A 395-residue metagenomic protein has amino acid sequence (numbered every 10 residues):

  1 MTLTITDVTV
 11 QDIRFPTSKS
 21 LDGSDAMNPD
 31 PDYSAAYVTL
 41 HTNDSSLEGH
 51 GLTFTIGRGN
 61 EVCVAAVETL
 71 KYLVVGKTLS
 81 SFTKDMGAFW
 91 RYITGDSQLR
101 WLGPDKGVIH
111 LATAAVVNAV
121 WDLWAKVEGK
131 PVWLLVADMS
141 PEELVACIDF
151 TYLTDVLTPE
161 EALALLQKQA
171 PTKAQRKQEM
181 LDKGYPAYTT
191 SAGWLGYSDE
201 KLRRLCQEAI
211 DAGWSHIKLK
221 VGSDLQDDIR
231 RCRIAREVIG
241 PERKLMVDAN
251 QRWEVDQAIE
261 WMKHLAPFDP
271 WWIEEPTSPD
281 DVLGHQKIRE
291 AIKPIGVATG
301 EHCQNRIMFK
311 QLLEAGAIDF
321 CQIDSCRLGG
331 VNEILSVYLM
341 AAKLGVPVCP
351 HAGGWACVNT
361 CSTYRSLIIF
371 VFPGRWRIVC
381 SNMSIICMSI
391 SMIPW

Functional and structural regions predicted by a protein language model:
T2-L245, N250-P267, S391-W395: N-terminal capping/lid subdomain adjacent to the active-site entrance of alpha/beta enzymes
L3, V10-F15, A35, N332 (+2 more regions): Flexible C-terminal active-site loop/helix
D7, T190, Q322, C380-M383: Structural signal for conserved beta-strand scaffold positions within catalytic alpha/beta enzyme cores
C63, C147, C206, C232 (+8 more regions): Generic recognition of cysteine residues
Y72, G76, K126, I323 (+3 more regions): Short, well-ordered loop/turn and helix-capping segments at boundaries between secondary-structure elements and domains
I93-T94, A146, G330, G354-C357: Short amphipathic alpha-helix initiation/capping segments at coil-to-helix junctions
K218-G354: Catalytic core of soluble alpha/beta enzymes
